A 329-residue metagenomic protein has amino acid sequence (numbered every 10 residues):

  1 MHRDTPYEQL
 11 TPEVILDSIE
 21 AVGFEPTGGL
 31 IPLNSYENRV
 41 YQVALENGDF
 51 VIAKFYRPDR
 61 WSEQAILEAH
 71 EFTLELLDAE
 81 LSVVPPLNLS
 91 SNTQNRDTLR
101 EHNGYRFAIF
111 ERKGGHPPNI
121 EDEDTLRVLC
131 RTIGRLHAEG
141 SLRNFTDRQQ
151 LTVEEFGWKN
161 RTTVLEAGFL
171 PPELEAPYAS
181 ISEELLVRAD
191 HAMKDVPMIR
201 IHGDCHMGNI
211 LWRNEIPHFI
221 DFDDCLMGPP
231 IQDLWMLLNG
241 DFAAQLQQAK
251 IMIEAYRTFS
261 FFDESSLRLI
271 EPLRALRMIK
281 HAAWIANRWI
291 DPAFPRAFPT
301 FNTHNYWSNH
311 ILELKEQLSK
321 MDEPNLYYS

Functional and structural regions predicted by a protein language model:
M1-S90, N214, L326-S329: Conserved NTP-binding catalytic cores of kinases and kinase-like/nucleotidyltransferase enzymes across multiple kinase
R3, A283-S329: ATP/Mg2+ or Mg2+-diphosphate-binding catalytic cores that bind nucleotide phosphates or diphosphates via glycine-rich
E37-N47, I52-A53, L186-L234, S329: Active-site acidic catalytic loop and adjacent metal/ATP-binding pocket of ATP-dependent phosphoryl transfer enzymes
L45-F145: ATP-binding pocket architecture of kinase catalytic cores
P58, G115, P217, C225-M227 (+1 more regions): Activation segment
P58, N92, Y105-I120, R161-F169 (+1 more regions): A glycine-centered beta->alpha junction motif in the catalytic cores of kinase/phosphotransferase enzymes
N119-A176, V196-M198: A cross-family kinase active-site recognition segment
P230-F261, R277-A293: Active-site activation/catalytic loop segments of kinase-like enzymes and analogous catalytic loops in related
